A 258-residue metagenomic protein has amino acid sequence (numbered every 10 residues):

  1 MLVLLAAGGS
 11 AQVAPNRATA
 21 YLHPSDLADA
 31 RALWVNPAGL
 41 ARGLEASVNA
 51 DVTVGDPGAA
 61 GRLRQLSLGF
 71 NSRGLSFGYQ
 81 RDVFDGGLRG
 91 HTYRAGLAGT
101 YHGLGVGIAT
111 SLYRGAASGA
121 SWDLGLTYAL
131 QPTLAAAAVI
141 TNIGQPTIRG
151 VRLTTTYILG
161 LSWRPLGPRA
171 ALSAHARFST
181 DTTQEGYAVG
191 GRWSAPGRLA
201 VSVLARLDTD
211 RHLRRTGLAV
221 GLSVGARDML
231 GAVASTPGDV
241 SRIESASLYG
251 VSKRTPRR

Functional and structural regions predicted by a protein language model:
M1-N16, V240-I243, S252-R258: Cleavable N-terminal export/targeting peptides
A7-R73, S245-S247: N-terminal, post-signal peptide beta-strand-biased segments of exported outer-membrane/organellar beta-barrel and other
A18, H23-D26, D51-G55, Q80-F84 (+6 more regions): Outer-membrane beta-barrel pore domains and translocons
V35, A46, R64-L68, H91-A95 (+5 more regions): Hydrophobic, lipid-facing positions within transmembrane beta-strands of outer-membrane proteins
A41, L68-S72, L97-Y101, Y128-L130 (+5 more regions): Residue-level signature of outer-membrane beta-barrel architecture
V48-V52, L75-Y79, V106-T110, L126 (+6 more regions): Membrane-embedded beta-strand positions of outer-membrane beta-barrel proteins
A60-T141: Transmembrane beta-barrel wall of Gram-negative outer-membrane proteins
T147-R258: Outer membrane beta-barrel transmembrane domains
